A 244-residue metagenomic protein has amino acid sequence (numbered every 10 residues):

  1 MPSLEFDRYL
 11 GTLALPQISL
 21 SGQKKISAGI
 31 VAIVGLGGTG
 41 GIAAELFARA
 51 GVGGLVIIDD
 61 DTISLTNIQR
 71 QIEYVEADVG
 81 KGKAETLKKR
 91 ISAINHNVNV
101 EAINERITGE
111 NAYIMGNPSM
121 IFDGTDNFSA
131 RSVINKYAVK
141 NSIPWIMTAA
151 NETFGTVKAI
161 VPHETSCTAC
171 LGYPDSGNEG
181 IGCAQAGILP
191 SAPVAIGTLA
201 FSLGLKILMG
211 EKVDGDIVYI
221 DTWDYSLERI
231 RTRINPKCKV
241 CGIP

Functional and structural regions predicted by a protein language model:
M1-A32, L65: N-terminal charged helix/coil linker that caps or initiates catalytic domains
P2-E5, V31, G109-P244: Glycine-rich phosphate/adenylate-binding loop
V34-G35, I58: Conserved N-terminal Rossmann-fold NAD(P)-binding element of oxidoreductases
T39-G40: Hydrophobic/small residue at the entry helix of a nucleotide-binding pocket
A43-A44, L87: Hydrophobic residues within alpha-helices that form the first helical element adjacent to the glycine-rich loop
F47: Aromatic pocket-lining residues of Rossmann-like dinucleotide-binding sites
V52-N95: Glycine-rich phosphate-binding loop and adjoining beta1-alpha1-beta2 segment of Rossmann-like nucleotide-binding folds
G80-R131: A structured beta-alpha segment of the ubiquitous adenosine-cofactor-binding alpha/beta core
